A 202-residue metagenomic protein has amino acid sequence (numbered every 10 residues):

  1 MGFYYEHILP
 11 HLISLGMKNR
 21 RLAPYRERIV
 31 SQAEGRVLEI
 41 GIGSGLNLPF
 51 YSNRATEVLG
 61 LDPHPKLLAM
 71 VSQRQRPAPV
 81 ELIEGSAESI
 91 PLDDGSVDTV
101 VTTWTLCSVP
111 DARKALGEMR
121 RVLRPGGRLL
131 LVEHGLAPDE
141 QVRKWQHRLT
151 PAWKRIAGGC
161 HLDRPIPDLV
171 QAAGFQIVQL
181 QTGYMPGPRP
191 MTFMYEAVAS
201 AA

Functional and structural regions predicted by a protein language model:
M1-P10, L22-R26: N-terminal, positively charged/glycine-rich alpha-helical extensions of SAM-dependent methyltransferases
E6, I13-N19, V132-P190: C-terminal alpha-helical "lid/dimerization" subdomain adjacent to the S-adenosyl-L-methionine
G16-R36, L46-N47: Conserved alpha-helix/loop element of class I SAM-dependent methyltransferases that forms part of the SAM/SAH-binding
L38-I40, S44-S89: Class I SAM-dependent methyltransferase SAM/SAH-binding core
E88-T99: A short acidic, Gly/Pro-enriched loop at the edge of an enzyme's catalytic core that lines a small-molecule cofactor
T99-D111: A short SAM/SAH-binding and catalytic strip from SAM-dependent methyltransferases
R113-P125: A short glycine-rich, Lys/Arg-flanked "PGG" loop and its adjoining helix->strand segment in the class I
M194-A202: C-terminal lobe and adjacent flexible extensions of AdoMet/dcAdoMet transferase-like proteins
